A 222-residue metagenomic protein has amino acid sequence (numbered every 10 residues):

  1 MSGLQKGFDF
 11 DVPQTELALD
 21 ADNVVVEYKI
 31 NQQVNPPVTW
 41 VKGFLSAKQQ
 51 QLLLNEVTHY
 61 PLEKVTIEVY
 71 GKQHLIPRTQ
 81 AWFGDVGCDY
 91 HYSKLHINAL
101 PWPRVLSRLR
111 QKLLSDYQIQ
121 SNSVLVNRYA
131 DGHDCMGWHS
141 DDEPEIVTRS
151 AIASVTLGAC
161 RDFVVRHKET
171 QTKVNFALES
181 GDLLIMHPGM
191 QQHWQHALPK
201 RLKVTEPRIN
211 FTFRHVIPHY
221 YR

Functional and structural regions predicted by a protein language model:
M1-R222: Non-heme Fe(II) oxygenase metal-center motifs and adjacent flexible, charged/small-residue loops
